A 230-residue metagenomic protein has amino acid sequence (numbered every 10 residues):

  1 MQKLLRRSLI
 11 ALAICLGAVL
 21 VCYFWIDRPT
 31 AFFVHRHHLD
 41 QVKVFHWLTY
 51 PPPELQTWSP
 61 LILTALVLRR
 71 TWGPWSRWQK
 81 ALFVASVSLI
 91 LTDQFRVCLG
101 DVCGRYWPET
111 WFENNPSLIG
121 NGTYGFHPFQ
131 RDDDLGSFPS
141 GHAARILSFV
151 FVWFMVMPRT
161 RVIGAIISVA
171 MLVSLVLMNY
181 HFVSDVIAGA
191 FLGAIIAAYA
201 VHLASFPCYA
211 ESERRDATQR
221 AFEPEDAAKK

Functional and structural regions predicted by a protein language model:
M1-T64, G100-I119, G125, F129: N-terminal transmembrane-helix/juxtamembrane module of multi-pass inner/ER membrane proteins
Q2-A13, N121-K230: Membrane-embedded catalytic cores of phosphoryl/pyrophosphoryl-handling enzymes
S8, L12-L16, L20, A85-D93 (+2 more regions): Alpha-helical transmembrane spans of integral membrane proteins, capturing the lipid-embedded, hydrophobic core of TM
G17-F24, L89-F95, S168-Y180: Aromatic-anchored segments of alpha-helical transmembrane domains
F24, T64-W75, F154-P158, Y199-S205: Structural signal for the C-terminal ends of transmembrane alpha-helices and the immediately following loop
P29, V34, T71-S76, V102-W107 (+3 more regions): Membrane-interfacial segments
Q41, P74-W78, M157-I163: Membrane-helix interface segments
T64-V102: Interfacial segments of alpha-helical transmembrane regions
